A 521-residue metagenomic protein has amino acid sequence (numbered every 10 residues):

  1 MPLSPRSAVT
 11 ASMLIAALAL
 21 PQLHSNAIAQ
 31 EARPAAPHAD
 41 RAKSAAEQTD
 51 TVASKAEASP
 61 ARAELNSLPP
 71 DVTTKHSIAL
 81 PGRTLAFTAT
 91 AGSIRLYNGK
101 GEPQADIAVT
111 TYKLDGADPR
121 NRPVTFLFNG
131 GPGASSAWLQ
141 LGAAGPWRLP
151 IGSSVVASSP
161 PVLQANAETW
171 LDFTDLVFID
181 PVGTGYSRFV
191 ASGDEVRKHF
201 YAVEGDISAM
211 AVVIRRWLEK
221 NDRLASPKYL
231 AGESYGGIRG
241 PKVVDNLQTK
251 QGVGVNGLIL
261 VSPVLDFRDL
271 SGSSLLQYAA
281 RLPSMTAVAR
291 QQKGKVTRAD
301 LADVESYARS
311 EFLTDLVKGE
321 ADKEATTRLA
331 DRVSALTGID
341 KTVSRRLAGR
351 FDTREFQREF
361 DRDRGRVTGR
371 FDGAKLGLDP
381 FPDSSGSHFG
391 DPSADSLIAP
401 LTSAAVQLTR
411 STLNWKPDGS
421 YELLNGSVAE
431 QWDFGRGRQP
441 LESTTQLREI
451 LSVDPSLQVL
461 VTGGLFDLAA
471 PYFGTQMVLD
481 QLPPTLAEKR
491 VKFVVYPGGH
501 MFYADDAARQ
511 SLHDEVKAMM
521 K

Functional and structural regions predicted by a protein language model:
A39-P60, G101-Y201, D480: N-terminal cap/lid subdomain of alpha/beta-hydrolase-fold enzymes
P146-L149, V244, Q248-A335: A catalytic-pocket lid/entrance helix-loop region that shapes and gates access to the active site across common
S208-S226: Conserved acidic catalytic loop of the alpha/beta-hydrolase fold
R223-Y235: Alpha/beta-hydrolase fold nucleophile elbow
K323-A469: Alpha/beta-hydrolase fold catalytic core
L457, P471-Q481: Short alpha-helix in the alpha/beta-hydrolase fold that links the catalytic acid
P483-H500: Catalytic histidine neighborhood in serine/cysteine hydrolases with alpha/beta-hydrolase-type architecture
G499-A508: Catalytic histidine-centered segment of alpha/beta-hydrolase-like enzymes
